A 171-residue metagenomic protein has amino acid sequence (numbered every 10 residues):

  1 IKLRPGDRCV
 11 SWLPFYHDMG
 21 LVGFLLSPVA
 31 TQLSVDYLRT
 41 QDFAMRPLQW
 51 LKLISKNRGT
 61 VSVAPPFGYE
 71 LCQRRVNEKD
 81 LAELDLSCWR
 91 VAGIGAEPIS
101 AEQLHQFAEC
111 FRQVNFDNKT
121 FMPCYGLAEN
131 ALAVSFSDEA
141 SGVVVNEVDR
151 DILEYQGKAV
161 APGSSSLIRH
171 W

Functional and structural regions predicted by a protein language model:
I1-R8, D18-T60, R75-K79, E139: Conserved AMP-binding/adenylation subdomain of ANL enzymes
G6-V10, Q32, L86-W89, A131: Active-site lining segments that contact anionic ligands and/or coordinate catalytic metals
S11, F43, P123-Y125: Short conserved micro-motifs on helix faces and helix-strand junctions that flank and scaffold key functional residues
S11-W12, L38-T40, I94-G95: Thr-Gly-centered strand-to-loop micro-motif
L13-H17: AMP-binding (ANL) adenylation modules
G59-V63, R75-W171: Gly/Ser/Thr-rich phosphate-binding loop
G68-Y69: Alpha-helix capping/helix-boundary segments
